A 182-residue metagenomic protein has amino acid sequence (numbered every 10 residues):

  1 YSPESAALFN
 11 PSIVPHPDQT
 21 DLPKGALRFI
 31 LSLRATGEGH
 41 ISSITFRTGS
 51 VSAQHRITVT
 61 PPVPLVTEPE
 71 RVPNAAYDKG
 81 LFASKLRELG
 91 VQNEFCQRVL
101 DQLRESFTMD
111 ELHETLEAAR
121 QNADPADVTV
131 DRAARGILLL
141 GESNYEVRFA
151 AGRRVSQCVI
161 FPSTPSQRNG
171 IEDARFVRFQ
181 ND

Functional and structural regions predicted by a protein language model:
Y1-D182: Beta-rich carbohydrate-recognition and catalytic domains
